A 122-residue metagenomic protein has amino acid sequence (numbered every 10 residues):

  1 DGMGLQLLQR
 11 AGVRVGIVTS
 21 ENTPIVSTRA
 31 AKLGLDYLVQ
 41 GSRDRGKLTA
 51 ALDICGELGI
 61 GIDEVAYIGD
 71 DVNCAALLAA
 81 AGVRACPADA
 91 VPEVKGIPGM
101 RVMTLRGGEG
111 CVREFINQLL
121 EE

Functional and structural regions predicted by a protein language model:
D1-T49: Alpha-helical substrate-recognition element adjacent to the catalytic core
K32-L33, Y37-L38, L48-E122: Mg2+-dependent phosphoryl-transfer enzymes with acidic/Ser/Thr/Gly-rich catalytic loops
